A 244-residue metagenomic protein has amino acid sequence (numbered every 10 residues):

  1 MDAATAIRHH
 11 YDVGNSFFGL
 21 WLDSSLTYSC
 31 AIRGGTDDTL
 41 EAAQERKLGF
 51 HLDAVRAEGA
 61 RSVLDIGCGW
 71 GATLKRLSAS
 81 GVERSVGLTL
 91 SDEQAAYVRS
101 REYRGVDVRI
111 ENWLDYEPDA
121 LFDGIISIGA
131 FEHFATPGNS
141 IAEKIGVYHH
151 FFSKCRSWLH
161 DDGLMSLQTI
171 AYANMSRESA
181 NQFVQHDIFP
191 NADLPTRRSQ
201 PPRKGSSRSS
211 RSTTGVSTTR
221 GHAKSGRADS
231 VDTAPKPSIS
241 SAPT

Functional and structural regions predicted by a protein language model:
M1-L20: N-terminal auxiliary segments of SAM/dcSAM-dependent transferases
G59-G67: Conserved class I S-adenosyl-L-methionine
W70-V82: Conserved SAM-binding loop of SAM-dependent methyltransferases across substrates and taxa, primarily the Class I
Y103-L114: Conserved SAM-binding strand-loop segment of SAM-dependent methyltransferases
L114-I128: A short acidic, Gly/Pro-enriched loop at the edge of an enzyme's catalytic core that lines a small-molecule cofactor
A142-D161: A short glycine-rich, Lys/Arg-flanked "PGG" loop and its adjoining helix->strand segment in the class I
D162-T169: Conserved beta-strand signature within the Rossmann-like core of class I S-adenosyl-L-methionine
I170-T244: Substrate-binding/catalytic lobe of Class I Rossmann-like enzymes that use SAM or dcSAM, i.e., the mid-to-C-terminal
